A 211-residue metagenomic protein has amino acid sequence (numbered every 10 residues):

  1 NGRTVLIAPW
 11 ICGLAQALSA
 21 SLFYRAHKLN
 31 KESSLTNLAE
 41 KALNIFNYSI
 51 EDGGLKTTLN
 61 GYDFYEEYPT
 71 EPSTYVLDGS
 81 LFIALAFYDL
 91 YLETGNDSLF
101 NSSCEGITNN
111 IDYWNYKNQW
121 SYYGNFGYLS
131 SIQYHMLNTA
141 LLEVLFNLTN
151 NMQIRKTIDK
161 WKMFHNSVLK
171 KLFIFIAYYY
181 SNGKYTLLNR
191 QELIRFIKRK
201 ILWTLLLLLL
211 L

Functional and structural regions predicted by a protein language model:
N1, T36-T58, D97-Q119, Q153-I176: Long, well-ordered core segments of solenoidal/helical folds
N1-I11, K56-D78, Y116-L137, L141 (+1 more regions): Carbohydrate-binding/catalytic loop surfaces
G2, E67-T70, A84-L90, T94 (+1 more regions): Long alpha-helical, hydrophobic tracts
G2-I45: Hydrophobic alpha-helical segments and helix pairs
W10-K28, T74-Y91, S130-N147: Well-ordered alpha-helical segments within folded domains of soluble proteins
H27-K31, N47, E51, Y91-G95 (+2 more regions): Hydrophobic/aromatic-lined pockets within catalytic cores
A42-G54, Y65-D89: Hydrophobic, aromatic-enriched interface-forming segments
E93, S131-L211: Terminal, non-catalytic domain-edge segments
